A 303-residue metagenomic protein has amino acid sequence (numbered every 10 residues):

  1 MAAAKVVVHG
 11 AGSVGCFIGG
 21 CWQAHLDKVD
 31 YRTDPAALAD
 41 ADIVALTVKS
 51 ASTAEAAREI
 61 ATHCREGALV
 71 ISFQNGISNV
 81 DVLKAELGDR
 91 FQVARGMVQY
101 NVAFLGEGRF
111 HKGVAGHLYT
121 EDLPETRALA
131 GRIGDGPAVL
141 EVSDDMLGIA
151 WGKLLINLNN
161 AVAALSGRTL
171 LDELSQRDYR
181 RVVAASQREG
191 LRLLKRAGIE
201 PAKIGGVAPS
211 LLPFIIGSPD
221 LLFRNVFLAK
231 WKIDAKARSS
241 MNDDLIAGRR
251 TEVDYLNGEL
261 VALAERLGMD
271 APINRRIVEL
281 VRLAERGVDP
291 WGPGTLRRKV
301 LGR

Functional and structural regions predicted by a protein language model:
M1-D30: NAD(P)+-binding Rossmann beta1-loop-alpha1 motif at the extreme N-terminus of oxidoreductases
A4, D42, A115-G116: Nucleotide donor/acceptor-binding cores
H25-R109: Rossmann-like NAD(P)(H) cofactor-binding subdomain of soluble oxidoreductases
C64, E107-L118, A164-L174, R238-A247 (+1 more regions): Helix-loop-beta segment of a Rossmann-like dinucleotide-binding subdomain
N75-R168: Rossmann-fold dinucleotide-binding core
M146-L147, R168-V182, Q187-G190, R196 (+1 more regions): Active-site segments that bind and position negatively charged phosphate/pyrophosphate groups
R188-L191, K195-R303: NAD(P)-dependent Rossmann-like dehydrogenase/reductase catalytic/cofactor-binding core
